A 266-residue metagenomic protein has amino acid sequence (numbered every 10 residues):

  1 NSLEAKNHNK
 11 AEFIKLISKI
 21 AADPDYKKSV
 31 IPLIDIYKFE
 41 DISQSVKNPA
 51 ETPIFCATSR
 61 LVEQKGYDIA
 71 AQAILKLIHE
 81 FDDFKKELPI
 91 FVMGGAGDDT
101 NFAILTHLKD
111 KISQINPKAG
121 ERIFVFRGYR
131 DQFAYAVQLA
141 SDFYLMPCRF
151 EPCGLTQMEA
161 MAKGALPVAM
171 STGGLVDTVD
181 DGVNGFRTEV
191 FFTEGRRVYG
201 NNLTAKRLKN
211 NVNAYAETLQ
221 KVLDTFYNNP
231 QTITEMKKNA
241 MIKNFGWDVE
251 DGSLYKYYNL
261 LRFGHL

Functional and structural regions predicted by a protein language model:
N1-L266: Catalytic cores of carbohydrate-active enzymes across secretory and cytosolic contexts
